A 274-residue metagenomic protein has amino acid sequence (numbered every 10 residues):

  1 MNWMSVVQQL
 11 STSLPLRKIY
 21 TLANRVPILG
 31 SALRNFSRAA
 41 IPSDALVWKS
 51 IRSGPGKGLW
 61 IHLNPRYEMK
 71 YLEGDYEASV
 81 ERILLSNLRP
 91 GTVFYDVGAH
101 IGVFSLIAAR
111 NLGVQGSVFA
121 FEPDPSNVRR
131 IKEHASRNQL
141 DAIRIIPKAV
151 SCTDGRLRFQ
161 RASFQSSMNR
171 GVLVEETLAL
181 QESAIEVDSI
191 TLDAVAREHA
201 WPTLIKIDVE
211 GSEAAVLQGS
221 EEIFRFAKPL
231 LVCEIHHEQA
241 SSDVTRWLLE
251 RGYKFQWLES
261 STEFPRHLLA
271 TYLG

Functional and structural regions predicted by a protein language model:
M1-H134, N138, R266-G274: S-adenosyl-L-methionine
W48, T191-G274: Conserved acidic-Pro-Pro-aromatic motif
G56-R82, D141, I146-A196: Glycine-rich adenosyl-binding loop in Rossmann-like folds that engage adenosine-containing cofactors
A99-I101, P125, C152, V209-G211 (+1 more regions): Short, glycine/acidic-enriched loop or turn micro-motifs at the edges of active sites
A108, I131, F159, V216-S220 (+1 more regions): Hydrophobic packing residues within well-ordered alpha-helices of enzyme cores
G113-V114, S136-D141, F224-A227, Y253: Short helix-capping segments at alpha-helix termini
G116, I143-R144, T203: Short, conserved active-site loop motifs that form the nucleotide-linked donor/cofactor pocket
P125, E182-V187, V232-Q239: Acceptor-substrate binding/catalytic loop of class I
